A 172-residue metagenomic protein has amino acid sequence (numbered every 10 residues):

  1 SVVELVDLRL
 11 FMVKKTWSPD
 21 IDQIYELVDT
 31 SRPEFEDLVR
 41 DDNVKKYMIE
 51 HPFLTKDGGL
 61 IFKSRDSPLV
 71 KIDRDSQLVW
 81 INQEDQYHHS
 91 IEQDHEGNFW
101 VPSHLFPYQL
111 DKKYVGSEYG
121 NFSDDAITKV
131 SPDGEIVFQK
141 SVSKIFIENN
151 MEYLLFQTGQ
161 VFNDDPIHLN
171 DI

Functional and structural regions predicted by a protein language model:
S1-I172: Histidine-/acidic-rich catalytic cores in large beta-rich domains
